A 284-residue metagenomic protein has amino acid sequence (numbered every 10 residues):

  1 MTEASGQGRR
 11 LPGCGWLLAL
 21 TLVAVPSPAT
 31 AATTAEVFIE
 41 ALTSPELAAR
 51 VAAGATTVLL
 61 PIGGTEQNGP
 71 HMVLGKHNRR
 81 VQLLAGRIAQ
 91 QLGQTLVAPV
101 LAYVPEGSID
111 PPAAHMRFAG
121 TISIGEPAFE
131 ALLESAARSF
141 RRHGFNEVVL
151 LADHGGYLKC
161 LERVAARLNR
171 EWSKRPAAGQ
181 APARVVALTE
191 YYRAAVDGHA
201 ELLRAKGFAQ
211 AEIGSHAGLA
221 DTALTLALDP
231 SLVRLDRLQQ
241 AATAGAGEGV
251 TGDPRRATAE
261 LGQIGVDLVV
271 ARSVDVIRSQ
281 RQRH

Functional and structural regions predicted by a protein language model:
M1-R10: N-terminal secretory signal peptides that target proteins for export/translocation
E3, L22, A31-T34: N-terminal compositionally biased, intrinsically disordered segments and leader/signal-like regions
S5, A19-T21, G54: Residue-level detector of alpha-helical transmembrane segments in integral membrane proteins
G8, L22-A24, T57: Generic N-terminal simple sequence motifs
L11-P12, V186: Small/flexible residues
C14-V25: Bacterial N-terminal signal peptides
A31-V149, D153-H284: Extended, histidine- and acidic-residue-enriched regions that form the cofactor-binding/catalytic faces
